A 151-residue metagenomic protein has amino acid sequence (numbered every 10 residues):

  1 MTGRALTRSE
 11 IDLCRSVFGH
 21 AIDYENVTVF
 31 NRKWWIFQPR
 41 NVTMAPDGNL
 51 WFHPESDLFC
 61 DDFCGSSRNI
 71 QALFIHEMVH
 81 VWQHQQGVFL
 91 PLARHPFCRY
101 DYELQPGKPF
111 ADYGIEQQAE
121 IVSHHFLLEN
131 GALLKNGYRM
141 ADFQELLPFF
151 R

Functional and structural regions predicted by a protein language model:
R4-T28, P39, A45-G48, F52 (+1 more regions): Metalloprotease/metallohydrolase-associated module, dominated by Zn2+-dependent proteases
H20, V42, F52-I75, A111: Short pre-active-site segment immediately N-terminal to the catalytic Zn-binding motif
N31: Short loop/edge segments at beta-strand edges and connector loops that shape dinucleotide/nucleotide cofactor-binding
W34-F37: FAD-dinucleotide binding site
A72-H84: Active-site recognition of the HExxH zinc-binding catalytic motif
